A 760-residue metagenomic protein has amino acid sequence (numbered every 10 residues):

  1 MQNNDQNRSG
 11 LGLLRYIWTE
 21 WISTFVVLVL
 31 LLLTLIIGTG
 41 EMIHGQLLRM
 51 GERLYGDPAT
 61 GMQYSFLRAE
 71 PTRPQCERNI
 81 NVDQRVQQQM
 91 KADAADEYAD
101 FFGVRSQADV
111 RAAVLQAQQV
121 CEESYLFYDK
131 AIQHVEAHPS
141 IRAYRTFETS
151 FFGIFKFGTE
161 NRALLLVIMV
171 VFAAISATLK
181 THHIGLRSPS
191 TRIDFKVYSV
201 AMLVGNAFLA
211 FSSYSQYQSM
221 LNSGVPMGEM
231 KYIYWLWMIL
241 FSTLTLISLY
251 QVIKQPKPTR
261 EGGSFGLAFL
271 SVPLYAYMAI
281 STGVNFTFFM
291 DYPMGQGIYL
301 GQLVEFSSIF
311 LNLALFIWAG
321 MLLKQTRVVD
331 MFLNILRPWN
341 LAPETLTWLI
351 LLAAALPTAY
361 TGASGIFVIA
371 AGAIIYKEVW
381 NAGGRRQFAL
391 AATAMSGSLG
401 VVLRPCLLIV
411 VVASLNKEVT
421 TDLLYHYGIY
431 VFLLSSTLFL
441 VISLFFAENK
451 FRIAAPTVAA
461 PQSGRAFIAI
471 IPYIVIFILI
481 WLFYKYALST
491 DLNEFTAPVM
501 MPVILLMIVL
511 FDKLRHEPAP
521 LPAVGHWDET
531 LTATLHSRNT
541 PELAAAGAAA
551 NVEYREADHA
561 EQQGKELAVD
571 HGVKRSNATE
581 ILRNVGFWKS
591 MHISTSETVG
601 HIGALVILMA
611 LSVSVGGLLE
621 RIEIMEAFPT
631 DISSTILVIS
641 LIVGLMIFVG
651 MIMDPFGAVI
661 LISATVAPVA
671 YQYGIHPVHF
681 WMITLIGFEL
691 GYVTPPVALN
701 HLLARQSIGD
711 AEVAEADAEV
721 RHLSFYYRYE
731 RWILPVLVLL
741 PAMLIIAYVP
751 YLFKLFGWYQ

Functional and structural regions predicted by a protein language model:
Q2-Q760: Alpha-helical transmembrane segments of multi-pass membrane transport proteins
